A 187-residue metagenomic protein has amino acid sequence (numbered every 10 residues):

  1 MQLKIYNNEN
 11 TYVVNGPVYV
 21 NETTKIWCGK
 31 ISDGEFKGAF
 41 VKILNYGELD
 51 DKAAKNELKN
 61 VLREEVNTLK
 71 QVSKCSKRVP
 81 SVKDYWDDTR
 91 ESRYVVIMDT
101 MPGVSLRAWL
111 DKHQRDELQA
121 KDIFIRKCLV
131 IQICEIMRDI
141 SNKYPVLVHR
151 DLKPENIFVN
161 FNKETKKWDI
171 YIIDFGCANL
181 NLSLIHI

Functional and structural regions predicted by a protein language model:
I5-D33: ATP-binding glycine-rich phosphate-binding loop
K25-E64: ATP-binding glycine-rich loop module of kinase domains
N67-K77: Structural motif at the C-terminus of the N-lobe alphaC helix and the adjacent alphaC-beta4 loop of the Hanks-type
S81-Y94: Short beta-strand micro-motifs within the conserved protein kinase catalytic domain, predominantly in the N-lobe
E91-S105: Conserved short submotifs of the Hanks-type protein kinase catalytic core that shape the nucleotide-binding pocket
S141-N160: Catalytic-loop of the protein kinase fold
I185-I187: Conserved small/polar residues in nucleotide/adenosyl-binding loops
